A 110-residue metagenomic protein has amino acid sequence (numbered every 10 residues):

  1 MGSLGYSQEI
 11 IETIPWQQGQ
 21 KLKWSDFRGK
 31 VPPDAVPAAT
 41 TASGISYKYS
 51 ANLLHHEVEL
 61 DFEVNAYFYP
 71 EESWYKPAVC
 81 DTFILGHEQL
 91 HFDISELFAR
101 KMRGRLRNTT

Functional and structural regions predicted by a protein language model:
M1-I11: Bacterial Sec-dependent N-terminal signal peptides
G2-L4, K76, F83, R100: A structural preference for long, well-packed, hydrophobic secondary-structure segments
E9-H56, L60, F68-G86: Short pre-active-site segment immediately N-terminal to the catalytic Zn-binding motif
F68-P70, L90, E96-F98: A mature extracytoplasmic/lumenal domain signature
L85-I94, M102: Active-site His/Glu-centered metal-binding helix of metallohydrolases
